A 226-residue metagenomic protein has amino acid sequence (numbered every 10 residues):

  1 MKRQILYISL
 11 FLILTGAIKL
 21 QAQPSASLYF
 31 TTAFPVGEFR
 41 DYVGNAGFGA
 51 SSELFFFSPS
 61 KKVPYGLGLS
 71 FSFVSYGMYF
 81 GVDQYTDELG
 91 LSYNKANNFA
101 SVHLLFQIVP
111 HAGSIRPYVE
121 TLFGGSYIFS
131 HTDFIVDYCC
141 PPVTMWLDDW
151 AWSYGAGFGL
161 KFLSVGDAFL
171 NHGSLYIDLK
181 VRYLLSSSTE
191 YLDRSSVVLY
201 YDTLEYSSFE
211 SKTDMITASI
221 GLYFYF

Functional and structural regions predicted by a protein language model:
L20-P64, G221-Y225: Short glycine/proline- and aromatic-enriched beta-strand/turn motifs that initiate or cap beta-hairpins
Q21-P24, F57-G66, H111-R116, L163-I177: Short loop/turn motifs that connect adjacent beta-strands in outer-membrane beta-barrel proteins
P24, G44-A50, A96-V102, I115 (+3 more regions): Residues that define the transmembrane beta-barrel architecture of outer-membrane proteins
F30-V36, F71-G77, F123-H131, F162 (+2 more regions): Transmembrane beta-strands of outer-membrane beta-barrel pores
V36, S52-S60, L104-A112, G159-F169 (+1 more regions): Outer-membrane beta-barrel proteins
V36-Y42, D87-N94, C139-L147, L204-S208: Extracellular loop and loop/strand-boundary signature of outer-membrane beta-barrel proteins
E38-G44, M78-D87, S130-C140, L170 (+1 more regions): Outer-membrane beta-barrel translocator domains and adjoining extracellular loop/strand segments of Gram-negative
G159-F226: Predominantly the C-terminal beta-signal and adjacent terminal strand-loop region of outer-membrane beta-barrel
